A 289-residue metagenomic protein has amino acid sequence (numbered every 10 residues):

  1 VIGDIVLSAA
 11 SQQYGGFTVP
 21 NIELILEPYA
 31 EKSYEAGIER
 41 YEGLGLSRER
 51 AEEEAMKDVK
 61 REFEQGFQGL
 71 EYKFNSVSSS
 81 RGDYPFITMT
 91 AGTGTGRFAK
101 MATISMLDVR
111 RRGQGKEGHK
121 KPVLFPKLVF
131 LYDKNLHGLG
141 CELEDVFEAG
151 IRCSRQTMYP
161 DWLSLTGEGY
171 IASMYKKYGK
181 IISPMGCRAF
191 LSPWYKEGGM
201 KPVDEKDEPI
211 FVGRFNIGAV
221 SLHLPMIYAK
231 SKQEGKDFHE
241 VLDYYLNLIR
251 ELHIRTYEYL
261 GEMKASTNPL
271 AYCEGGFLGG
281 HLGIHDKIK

Functional and structural regions predicted by a protein language model:
V1-K289: Conserved catalytic cores of very large enzyme subunits
